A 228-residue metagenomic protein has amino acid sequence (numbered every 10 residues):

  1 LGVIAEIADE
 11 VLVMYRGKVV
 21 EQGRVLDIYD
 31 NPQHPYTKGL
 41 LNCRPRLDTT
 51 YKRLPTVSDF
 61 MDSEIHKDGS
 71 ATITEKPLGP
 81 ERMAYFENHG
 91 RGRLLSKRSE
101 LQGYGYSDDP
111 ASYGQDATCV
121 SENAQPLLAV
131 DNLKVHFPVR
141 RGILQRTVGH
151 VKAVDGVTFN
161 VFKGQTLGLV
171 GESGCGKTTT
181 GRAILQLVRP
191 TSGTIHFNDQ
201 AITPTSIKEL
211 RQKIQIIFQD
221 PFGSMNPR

Functional and structural regions predicted by a protein language model:
I4-E6: A short, surface-exposed alpha-helical micro-motif characterized by mixed small hydrophobic and charged/polar residues
E10, Q22: Short, glycine/charged-rich "phosphate-handling" switch motifs in NTP-dependent and phosphotransfer domains
R24-L127, P138-Q145: Short catalytic/signature loops enriched in Gly
V170-G171: The feature captures the beta-strand-to-loop junction immediately N-terminal to the Walker
L185: Helix-to-loop junction immediately C-terminal to a conserved catalytic motif
G193-A201, L210: Conserved ABC transporter NBD signature motif
